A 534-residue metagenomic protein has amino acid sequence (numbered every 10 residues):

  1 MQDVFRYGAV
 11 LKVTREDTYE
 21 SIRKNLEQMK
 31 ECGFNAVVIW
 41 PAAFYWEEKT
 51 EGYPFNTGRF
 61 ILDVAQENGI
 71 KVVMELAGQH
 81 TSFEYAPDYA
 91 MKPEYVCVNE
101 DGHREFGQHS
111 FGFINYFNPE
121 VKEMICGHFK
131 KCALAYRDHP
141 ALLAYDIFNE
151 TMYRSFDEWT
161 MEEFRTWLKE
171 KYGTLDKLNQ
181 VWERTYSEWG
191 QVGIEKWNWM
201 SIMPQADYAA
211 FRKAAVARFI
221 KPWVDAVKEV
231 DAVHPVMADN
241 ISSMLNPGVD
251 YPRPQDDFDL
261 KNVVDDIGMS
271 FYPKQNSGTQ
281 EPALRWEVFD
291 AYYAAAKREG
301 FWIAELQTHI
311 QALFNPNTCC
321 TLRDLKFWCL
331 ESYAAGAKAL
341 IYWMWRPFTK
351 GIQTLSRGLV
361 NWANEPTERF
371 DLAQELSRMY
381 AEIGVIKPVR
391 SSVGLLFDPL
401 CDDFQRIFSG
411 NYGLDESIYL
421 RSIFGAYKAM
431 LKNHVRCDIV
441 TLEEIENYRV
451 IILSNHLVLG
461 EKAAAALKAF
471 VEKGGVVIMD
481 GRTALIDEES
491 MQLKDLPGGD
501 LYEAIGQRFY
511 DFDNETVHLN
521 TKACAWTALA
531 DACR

Functional and structural regions predicted by a protein language model:
D3-Y7, G33-N35, Q66-V72, D138-L143 (+7 more regions): Short, well-ordered coil/turn segments that N-cap beta-strands
Y7-D17, W40-N56, G107-C126, F148-S155 (+7 more regions): The substrate-binding groove and active-site-proximal loops of carbohydrate-active enzymes, especially glycoside
A9, M29, V37, A65 (+9 more regions): Conserved, mostly hydrophobic/aromatic
E16-E31, I125-K131, P247-L260, T321-C329 (+1 more regions): Short, acidic/polar
R23-G102, K130-A133, A217-D231, L457-V458: Aromatic-lined substrate-binding rim segments of carbohydrate-active enzymes
N99-R285: Polysaccharide-binding and catalytic clefts of secreted carbohydrate-active enzymes
D265-I267, Y272-R534: Carbohydrate-binding surfaces of carbohydrate-active enzymes
